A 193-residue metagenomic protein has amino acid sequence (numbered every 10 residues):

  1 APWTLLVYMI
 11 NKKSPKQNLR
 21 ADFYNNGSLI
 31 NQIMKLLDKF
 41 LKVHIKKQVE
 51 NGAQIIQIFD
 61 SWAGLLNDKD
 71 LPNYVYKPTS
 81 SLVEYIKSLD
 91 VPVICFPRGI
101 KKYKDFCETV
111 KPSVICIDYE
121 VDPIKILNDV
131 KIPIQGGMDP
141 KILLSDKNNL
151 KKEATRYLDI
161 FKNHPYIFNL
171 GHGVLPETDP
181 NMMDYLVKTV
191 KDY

Functional and structural regions predicted by a protein language model:
A1-Y193: Active-site loop segments of alpha/beta catalytic cores
